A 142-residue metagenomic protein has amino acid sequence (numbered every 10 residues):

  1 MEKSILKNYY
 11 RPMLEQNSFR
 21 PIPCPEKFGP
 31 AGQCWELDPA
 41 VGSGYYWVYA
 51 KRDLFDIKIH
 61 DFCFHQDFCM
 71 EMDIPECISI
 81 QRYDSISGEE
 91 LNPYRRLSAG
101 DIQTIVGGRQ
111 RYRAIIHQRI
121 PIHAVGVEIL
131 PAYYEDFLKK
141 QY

Functional and structural regions predicted by a protein language model:
M1-Y46, A50-I57: General N-terminal leader/first-domain-start detector
Q33-Y142: N-terminal regulatory/effector-sensing and dimerization cores that precede helix-turn-helix DNA-binding domains
